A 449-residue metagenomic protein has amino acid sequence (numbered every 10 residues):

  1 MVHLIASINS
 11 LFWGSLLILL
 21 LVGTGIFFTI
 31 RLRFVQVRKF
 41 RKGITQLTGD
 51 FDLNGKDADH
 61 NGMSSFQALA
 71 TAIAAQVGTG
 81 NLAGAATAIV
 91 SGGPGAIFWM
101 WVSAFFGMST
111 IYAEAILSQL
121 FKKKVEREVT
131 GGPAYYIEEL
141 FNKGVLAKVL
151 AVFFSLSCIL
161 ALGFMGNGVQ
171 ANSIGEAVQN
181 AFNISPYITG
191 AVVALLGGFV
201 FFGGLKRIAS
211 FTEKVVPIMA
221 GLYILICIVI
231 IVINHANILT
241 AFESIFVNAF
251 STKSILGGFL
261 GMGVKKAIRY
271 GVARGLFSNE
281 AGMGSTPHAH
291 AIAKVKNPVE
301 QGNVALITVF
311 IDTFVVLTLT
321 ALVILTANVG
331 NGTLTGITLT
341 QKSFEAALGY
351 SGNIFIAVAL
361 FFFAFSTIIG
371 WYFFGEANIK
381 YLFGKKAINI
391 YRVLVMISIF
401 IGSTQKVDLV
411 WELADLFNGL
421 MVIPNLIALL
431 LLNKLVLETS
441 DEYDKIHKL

Functional and structural regions predicted by a protein language model:
M1-T79, V90-G95, G107, F400 (+1 more regions): N-terminal alpha-helical transmembrane segments of multi-pass membrane transport and channel/translocase proteins
L20-F27, R31, V35-I44, F154 (+5 more regions): Membrane-interface loop-to-helix entry segments
F28-T29, S103-R127, E138-N172, E176-F201 (+2 more regions): Helix-loop-helix module between adjacent transmembrane segments
R31-Q36, G80-A85, L162-I174, G197-F211 (+4 more regions): Transmembrane helix-loop junctions in multi-pass membrane proteins
F34-M63, T87-I97, W101, S109-V145 (+3 more regions): Flexible loop linkers connecting adjacent transmembrane helices in multi-pass alpha-helical membrane transporters
L53-V90, E126-A134, E138-L140, F153-I159 (+1 more regions): Alpha-helical membrane segments and immediately flanking helix-loop junctions that form or couple to the substrate/ion
F106-E114, A191-L205, V216-A236, R269 (+3 more regions): Selective recognition of specific alpha-helical transmembrane segments in multi-pass small-molecule
Y112-E126, I228-S244, T252, L256-F259 (+2 more regions): Extracellular/periplasmic helix-exit of transmembrane alpha-helices
